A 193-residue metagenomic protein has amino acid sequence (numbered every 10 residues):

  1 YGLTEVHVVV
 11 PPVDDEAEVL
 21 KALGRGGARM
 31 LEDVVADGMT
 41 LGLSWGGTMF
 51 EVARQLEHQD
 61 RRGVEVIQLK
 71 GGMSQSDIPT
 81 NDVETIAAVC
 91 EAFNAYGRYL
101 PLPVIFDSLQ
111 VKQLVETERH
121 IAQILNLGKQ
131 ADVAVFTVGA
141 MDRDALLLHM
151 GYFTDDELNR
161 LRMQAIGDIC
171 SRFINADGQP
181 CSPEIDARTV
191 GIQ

Functional and structural regions predicted by a protein language model:
Y1-L109: N-terminal active-site beta-alpha-beta segment that forms phosphate/nucleotide-binding and substrate-recognition loops
G72-Q193: Conserved phosphate- and dinucleotide-binding cores of soluble alpha/beta proteins, encompassing both enzyme active
